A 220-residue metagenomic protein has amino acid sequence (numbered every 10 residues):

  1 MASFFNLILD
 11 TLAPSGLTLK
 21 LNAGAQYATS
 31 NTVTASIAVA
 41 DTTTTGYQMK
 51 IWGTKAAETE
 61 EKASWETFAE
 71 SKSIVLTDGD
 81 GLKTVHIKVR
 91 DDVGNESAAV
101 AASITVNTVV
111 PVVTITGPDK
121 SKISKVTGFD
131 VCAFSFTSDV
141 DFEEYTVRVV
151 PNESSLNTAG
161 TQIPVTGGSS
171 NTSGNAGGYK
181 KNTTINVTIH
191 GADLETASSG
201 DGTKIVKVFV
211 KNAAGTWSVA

Functional and structural regions predicted by a protein language model:
M1-A220: Low-complexity, disordered linker/stalk regions enriched in Pro/Thr/Ser/Gly
